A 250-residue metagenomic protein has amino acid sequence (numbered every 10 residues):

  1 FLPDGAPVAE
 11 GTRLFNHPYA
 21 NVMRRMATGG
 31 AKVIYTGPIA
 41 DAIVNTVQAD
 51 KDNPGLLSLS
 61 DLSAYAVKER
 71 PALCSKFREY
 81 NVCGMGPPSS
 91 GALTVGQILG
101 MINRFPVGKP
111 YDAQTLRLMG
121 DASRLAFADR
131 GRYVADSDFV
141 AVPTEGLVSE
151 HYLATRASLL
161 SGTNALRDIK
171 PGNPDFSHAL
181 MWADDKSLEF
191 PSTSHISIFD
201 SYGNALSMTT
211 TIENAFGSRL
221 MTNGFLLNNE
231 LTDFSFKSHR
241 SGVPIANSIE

Functional and structural regions predicted by a protein language model:
F1, G5, F105-T211: Internal maturation/activation junctions in enzymes
F1-V82: Long, well-ordered, tryptophan-enriched scaffold segments
V8-N16, G29-I34, D52, G84-A92 (+5 more regions): Hydrophobic alpha-helical scaffolding
G11, S63-A66, A72, P88-S89 (+2 more regions): Short Gly/Pro-enriched turn/cap motifs at secondary-structure boundaries
N53-S58, N204-E250: Active-site rim segments in enzyme catalytic domains, especially the processed small/beta chain of N-terminal
R70-A72, V95, P191-I196, A205 (+1 more regions): Short glycine-rich loop/turn motifs
C83-A92, T193-S197, S207-R219: Glycine-rich phosphate/pyrophosphate-binding beta-alpha loops
